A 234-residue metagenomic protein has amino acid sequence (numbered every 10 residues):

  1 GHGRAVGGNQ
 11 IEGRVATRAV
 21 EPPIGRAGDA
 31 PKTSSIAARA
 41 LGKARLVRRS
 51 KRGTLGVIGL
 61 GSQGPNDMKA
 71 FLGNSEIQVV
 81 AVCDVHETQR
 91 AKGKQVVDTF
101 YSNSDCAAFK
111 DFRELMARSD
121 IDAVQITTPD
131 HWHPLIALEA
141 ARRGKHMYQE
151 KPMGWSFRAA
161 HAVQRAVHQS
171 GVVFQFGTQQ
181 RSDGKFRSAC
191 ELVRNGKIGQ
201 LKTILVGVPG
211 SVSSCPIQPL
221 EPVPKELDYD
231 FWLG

Functional and structural regions predicted by a protein language model:
A5, A16-A19: Low-complexity, intrinsically disordered tandem-repeat tracts enriched in small residues
V6, E12, I24-A27: Short, intrinsically disordered low-complexity segments enriched in Ser/Thr with adjacent Pro
I11, R18-E21: Repetitive helical segments and hydrophobic/amphipathic motifs
T17, G28, S34-M147, R158-V173: N-terminal glycine-/serine-/threonine-rich beta1-alpha1-beta2 phosphate-ribose binding loop of Rossmann-like
A81-C83, Q125, K202-L205, L233: Residues embedded in well-ordered beta-strands within globular domains across many folds
H146-Y148, G154-F231: A contiguous active-site-proximal alpha/beta segment in oxidoreductase catalytic domains
